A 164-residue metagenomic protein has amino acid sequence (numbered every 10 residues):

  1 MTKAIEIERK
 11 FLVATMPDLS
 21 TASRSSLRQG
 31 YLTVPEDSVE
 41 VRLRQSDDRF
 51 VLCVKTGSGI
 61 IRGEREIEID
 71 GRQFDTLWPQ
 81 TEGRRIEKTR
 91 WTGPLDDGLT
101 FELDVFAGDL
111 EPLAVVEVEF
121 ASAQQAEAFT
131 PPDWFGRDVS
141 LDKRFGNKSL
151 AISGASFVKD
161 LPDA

Functional and structural regions predicted by a protein language model:
M1-A164: Phosphate-end processing signature that detects enzymes handling 5′-triphosphorylated RNA and polyphosphate
